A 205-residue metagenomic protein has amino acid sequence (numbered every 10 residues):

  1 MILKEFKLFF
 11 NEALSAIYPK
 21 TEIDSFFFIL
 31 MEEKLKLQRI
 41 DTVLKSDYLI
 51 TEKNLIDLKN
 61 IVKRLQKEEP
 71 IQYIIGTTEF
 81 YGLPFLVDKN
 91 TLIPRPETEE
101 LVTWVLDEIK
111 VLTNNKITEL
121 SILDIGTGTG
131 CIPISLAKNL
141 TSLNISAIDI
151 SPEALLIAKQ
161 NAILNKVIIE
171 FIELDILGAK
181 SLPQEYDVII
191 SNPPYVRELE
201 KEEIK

Functional and structural regions predicted by a protein language model:
M1-T42, D47-Y48: Non-catalytic accessory regions of SAM-dependent methyltransferases
K20, D41, Q72, L112-N115: Short, polar/charged, Gly/Pro-enriched helix-capping and turn/loop motifs at alpha-helix termini and inter-helix linkers
E22, F26, E97, S121: Amphipathic alpha-helical recognition patches that constitute DNA-binding helices
E22-F26, Y73, E203: Alpha-helix N-cap and coil->helix boundary residues
E33-E108: Conserved AdoMet
G82, I204-K205: Short glycine/proline- and charge-enriched loop/turn segments that cap or connect secondary-structure elements
E100-E203: Conserved SAM/SAH cofactor-binding pocket of Class I
